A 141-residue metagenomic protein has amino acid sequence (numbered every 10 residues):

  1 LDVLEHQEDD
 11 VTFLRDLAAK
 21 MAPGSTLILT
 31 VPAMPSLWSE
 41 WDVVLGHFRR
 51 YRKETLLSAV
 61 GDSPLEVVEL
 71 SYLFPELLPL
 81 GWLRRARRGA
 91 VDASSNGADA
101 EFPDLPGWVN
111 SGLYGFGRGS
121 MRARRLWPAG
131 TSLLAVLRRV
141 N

Functional and structural regions predicted by a protein language model:
L1, V43-V44, V67: Conserved short-loop catalytic and cofactor-binding motifs
L1-S39, R52-L57, G61, A135-R139: Conserved SAM-binding loop
D42-A59, L83-A86: Conserved Class I S-adenosyl-L-methionine
G46, Y51, F74, G130-S132: A conserved catalytic-core signature of glycosyltransferases
T55, F74-L77: Residue-level detector of flexible, active-site-proximal loop/helix-junction positions within diverse enzyme catalytic
A59, V68, A123-L126: Short proline/glycine-enriched turn/loop segments at secondary-structure junctions
L65-P75: Conserved S-adenosyl-L-methionine
L77-N141: A C-terminal cap/extension of S-adenosyl-L-methionine-dependent methyltransferases that defines the acceptor-substrate
